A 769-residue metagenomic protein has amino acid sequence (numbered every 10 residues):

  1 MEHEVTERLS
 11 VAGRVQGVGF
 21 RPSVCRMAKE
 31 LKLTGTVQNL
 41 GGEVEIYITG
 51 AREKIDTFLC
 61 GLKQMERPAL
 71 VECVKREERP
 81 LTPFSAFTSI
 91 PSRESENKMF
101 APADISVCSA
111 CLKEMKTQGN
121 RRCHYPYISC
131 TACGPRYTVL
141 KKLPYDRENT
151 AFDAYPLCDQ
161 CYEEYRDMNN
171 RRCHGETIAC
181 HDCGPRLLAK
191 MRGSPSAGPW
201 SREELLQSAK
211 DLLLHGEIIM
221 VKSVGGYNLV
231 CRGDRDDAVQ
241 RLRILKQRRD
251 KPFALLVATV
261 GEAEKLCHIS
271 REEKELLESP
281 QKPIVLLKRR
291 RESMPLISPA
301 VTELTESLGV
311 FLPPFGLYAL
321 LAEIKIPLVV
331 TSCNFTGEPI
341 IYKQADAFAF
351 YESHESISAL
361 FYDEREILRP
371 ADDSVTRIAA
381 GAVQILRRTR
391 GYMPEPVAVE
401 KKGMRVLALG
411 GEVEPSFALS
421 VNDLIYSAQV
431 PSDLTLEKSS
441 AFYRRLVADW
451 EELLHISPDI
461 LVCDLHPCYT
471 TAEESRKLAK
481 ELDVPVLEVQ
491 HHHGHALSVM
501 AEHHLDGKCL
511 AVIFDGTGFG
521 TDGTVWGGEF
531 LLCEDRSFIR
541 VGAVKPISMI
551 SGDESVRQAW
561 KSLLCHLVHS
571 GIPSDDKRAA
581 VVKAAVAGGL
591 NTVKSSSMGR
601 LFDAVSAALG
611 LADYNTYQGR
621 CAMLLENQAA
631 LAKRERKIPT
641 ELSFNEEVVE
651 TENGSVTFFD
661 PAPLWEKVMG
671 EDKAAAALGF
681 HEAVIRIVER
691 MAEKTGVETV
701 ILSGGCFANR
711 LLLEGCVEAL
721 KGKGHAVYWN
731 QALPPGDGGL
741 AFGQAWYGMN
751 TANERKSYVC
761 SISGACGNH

Functional and structural regions predicted by a protein language model:
M1-T177, H181: Intrinsically disordered, low-complexity, mixed-charge
E78, I218, G226-R291: A phosphate-binding glycine/aspartate-rich beta-alpha loop in the early core of alpha/beta enzymes
T177, G184-R186, G411-D449, T470 (+3 more regions): A contiguous, well-structured pocket-lining segment that forms one wall/lid of small-molecule binding clefts in soluble
E264-S270, L320, I340-A347, D373-S374 (+2 more regions): Conserved phosphate-binding catalytic cores of ATP/NTP-utilizing and phosphoryl-transfer enzymes
I324-E400, L590, K594-S595: Internal gly/pro-rich beta-alpha loop/helix module that stabilizes soluble enzyme cofactors or their anionic handles
D464, D483-H495, T699, R710 (+1 more regions): Conserved phosphate-binding/catalytic loops in two-lobed NTP-binding clefts
H492-F514, G518-G520, A559-V568, H681-E682 (+3 more regions): Glycine-rich phosphate-binding/hydrolytic loop that grips phosphoryl groups
M500-G571, A587, T592-S596, F602-A608 (+3 more regions): Active-site histidine-anchored catalytic micro-motif
